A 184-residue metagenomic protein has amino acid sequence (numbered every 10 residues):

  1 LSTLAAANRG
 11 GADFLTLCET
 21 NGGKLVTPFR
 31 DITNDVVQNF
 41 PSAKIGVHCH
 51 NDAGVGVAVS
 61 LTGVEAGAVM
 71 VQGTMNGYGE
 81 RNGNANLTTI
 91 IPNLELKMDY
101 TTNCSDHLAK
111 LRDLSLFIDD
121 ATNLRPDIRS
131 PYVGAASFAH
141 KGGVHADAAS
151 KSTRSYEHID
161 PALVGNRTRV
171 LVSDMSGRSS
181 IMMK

Functional and structural regions predicted by a protein language model:
L1, C18-G22, H48-G54, N76: Active-site beta-loop-alpha junctions enriched in small/polar residues
L1-A43, L61-A68: Alpha/beta enzyme core
F14-T16, G46-H48, M70-T74, L171: Structured core elements
F29, G56, L111: Aromatic/hydrophobic pocket-lining residues that form the small-molecule binding cavity in soluble enzyme cores
T33-P41, I91, E95, D119: Surface-exposed amphipathic alpha-helices with a cationic face
G46-H50, G73-N76, N103-L114: Beta-strand segments within the central parallel beta-sheet cores of soluble alpha/beta enzyme folds
V55-V71, Y78-N93, S137-D160: Flexible glycine/proline-rich, aromatic-decorated loop/lid segments
P92, M98-K184: A mid-to-C-terminal "edge-of-domain" accessory segment
